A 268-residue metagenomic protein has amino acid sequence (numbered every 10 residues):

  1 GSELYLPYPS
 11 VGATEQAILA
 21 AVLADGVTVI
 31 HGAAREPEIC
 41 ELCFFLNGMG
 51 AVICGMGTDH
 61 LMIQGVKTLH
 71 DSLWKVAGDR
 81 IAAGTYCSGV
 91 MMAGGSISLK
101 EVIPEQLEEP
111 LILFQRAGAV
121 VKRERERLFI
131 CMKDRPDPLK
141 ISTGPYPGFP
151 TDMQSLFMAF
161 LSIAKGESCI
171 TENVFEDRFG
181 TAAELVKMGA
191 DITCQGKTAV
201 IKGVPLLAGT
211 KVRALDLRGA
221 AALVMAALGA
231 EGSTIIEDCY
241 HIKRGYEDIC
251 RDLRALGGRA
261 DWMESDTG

Functional and structural regions predicted by a protein language model:
G1-G268: Short, structured segments at the rim of ligand-binding sites
